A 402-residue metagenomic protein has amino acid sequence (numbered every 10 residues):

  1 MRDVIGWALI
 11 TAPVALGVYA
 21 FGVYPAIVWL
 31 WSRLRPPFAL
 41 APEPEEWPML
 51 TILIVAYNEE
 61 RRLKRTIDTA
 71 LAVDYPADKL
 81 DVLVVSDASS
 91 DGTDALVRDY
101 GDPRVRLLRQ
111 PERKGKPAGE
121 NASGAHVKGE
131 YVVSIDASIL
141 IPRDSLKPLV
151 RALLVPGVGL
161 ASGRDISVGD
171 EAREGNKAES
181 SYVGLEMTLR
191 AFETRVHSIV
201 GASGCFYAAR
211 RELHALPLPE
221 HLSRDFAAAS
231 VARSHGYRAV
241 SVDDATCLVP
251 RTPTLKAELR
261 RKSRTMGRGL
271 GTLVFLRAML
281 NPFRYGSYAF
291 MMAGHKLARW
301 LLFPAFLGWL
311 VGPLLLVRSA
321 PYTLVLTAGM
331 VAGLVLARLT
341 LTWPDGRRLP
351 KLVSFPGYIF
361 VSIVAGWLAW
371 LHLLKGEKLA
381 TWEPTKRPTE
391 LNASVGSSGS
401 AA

Functional and structural regions predicted by a protein language model:
M1-P44: N-terminal membrane-anchoring/stem segments of glycan-assembly enzymes
R2-D3, L30, R35, P42-P44 (+2 more regions): Membrane-embedded multi-pass helical conduit in multi-pass membrane proteins, especially envelope-biosynthetic
P48-T51, D81, A227: Cell-envelope/extracellular polymer assembly enzymes that use nucleotide-activated donors
D68-K79: Short, acidic, metal-binding catalytic loop of nucleotide-sugar glycosyltransferases
P76, S86-A95, E112, I139: A conserved acidic beta->alpha catalytic loop
D102, L153-E186, P219-R224, A228-A293 (+2 more regions): Catalytic donor/gating beta->alpha subdomain of glycosyltransferases that bind UDP-sugars
Q110-V127, K147, G184, A227: Glycine-rich, basic loop-to-helix element that forms the pyrophosphate-binding segment of sugar-nucleotide handling
V132: Short aromatic/hydrophobic "clamp" motif used to bind/position activated sugar donors
